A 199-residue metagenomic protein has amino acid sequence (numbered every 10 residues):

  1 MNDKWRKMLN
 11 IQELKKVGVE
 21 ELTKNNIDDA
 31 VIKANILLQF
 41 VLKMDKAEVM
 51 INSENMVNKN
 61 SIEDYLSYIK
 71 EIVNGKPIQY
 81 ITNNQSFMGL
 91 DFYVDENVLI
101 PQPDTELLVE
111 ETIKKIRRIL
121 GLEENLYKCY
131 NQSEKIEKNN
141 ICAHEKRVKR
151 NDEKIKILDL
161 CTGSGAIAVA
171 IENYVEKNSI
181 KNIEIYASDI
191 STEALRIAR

Functional and structural regions predicted by a protein language model:
D3-K7: Short, Lys/Arg-enriched N-terminal segments with co-localized hydrophobic residues within the first ~10-30 amino acids
M8-S61, Y65: A short N-terminal interaction module
F40-K115: Conserved AdoMet
L107-S133, E145, K149-R199: Conserved SAM/SAH cofactor-binding pocket of Class I
C142: Histidine-centered metal-binding segments
